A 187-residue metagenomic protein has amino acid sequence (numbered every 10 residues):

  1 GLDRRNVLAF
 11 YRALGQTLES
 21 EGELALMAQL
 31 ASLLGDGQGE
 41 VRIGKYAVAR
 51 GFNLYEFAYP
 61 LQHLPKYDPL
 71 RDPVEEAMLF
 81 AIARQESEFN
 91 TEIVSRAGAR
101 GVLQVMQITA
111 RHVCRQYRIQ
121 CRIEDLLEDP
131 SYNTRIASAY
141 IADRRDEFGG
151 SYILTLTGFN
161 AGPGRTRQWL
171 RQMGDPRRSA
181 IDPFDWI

Functional and structural regions predicted by a protein language model:
L2-I187: Catalytic glycan-binding domains that act on GlcNAc-containing polysaccharides
